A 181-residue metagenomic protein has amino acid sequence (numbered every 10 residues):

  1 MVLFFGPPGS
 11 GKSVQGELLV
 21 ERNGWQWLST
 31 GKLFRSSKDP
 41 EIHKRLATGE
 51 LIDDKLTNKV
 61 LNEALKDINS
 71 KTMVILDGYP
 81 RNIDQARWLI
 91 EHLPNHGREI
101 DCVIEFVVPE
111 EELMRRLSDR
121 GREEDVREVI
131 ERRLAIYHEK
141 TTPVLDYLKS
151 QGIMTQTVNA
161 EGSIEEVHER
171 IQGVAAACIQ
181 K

Functional and structural regions predicted by a protein language model:
M1-K181: Glycine-rich phosphate-binding loop of ATP-dependent small-molecule kinases
